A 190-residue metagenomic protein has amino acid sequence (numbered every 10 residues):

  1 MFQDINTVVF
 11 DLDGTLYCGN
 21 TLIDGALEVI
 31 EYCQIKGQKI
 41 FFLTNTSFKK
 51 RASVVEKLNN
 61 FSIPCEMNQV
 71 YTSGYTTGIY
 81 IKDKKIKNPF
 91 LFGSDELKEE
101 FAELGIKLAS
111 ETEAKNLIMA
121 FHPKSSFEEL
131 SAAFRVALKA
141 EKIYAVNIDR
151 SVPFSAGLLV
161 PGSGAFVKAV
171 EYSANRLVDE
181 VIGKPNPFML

Functional and structural regions predicted by a protein language model:
M1-L12, L16-L190: HAD-like aspartate-dependent phosphatase fold
